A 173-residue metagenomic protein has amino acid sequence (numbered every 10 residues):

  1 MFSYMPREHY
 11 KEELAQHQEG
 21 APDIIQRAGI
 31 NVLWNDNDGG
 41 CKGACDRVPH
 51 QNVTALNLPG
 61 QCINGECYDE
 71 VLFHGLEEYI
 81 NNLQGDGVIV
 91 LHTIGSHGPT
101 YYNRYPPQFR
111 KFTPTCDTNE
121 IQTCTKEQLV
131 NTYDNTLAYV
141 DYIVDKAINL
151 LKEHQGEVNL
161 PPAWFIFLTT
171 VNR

Functional and structural regions predicted by a protein language model:
M1-D117: Active-site-proximal alpha/beta segments of enzymes that process anionic O-linked groups
S3, T118-L129: Short glycine/proline-rich turn/loop motifs
H9-E12, G60-I63, K126-D141, I148-K152: Active-site rim elements
E19, G85, D134, P161-P162: A structure-centric signal for secondary-structure junctions around beta-strands
I25, L91, P107-Q108, C124-E127 (+2 more regions): Proline/Glycine/Serine-rich low-complexity intrinsically disordered segments that serve as flexible stalks/linkers
N57, E120, H154-Q155: Short, flexible coil/linker elements and helix-boundary hinge sites characteristic of intrinsically disordered
N135-R173: Metal-dependent active-site segment of extracytoplasmic phospho-/sulfohydrolases and closely related
